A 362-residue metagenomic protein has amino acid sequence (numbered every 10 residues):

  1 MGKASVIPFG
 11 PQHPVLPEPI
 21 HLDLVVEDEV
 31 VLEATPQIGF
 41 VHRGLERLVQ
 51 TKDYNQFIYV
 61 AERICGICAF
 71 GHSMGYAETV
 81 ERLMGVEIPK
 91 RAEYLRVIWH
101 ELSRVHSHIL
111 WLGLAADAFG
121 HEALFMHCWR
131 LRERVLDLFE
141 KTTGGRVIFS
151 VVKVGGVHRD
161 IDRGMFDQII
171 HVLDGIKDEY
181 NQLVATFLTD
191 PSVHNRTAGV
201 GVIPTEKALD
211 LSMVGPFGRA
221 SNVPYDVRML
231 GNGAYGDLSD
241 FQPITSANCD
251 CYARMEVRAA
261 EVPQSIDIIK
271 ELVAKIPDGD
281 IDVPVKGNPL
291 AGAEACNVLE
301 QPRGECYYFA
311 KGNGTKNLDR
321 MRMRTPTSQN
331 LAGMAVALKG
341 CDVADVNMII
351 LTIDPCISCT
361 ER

Functional and structural regions predicted by a protein language model:
M1-R362: Active-site bordering "gate/hinge" segments that shape substrate access to catalytic or cofactor-binding pockets
